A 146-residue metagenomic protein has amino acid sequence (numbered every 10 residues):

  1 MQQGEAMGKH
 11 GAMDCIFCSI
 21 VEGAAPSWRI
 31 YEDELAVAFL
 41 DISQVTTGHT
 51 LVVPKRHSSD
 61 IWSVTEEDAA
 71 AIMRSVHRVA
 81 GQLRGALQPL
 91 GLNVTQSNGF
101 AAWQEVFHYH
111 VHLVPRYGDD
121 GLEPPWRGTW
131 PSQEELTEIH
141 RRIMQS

Functional and structural regions predicted by a protein language model:
Q2-S146: HIT superfamily nucleotide-processing domains
